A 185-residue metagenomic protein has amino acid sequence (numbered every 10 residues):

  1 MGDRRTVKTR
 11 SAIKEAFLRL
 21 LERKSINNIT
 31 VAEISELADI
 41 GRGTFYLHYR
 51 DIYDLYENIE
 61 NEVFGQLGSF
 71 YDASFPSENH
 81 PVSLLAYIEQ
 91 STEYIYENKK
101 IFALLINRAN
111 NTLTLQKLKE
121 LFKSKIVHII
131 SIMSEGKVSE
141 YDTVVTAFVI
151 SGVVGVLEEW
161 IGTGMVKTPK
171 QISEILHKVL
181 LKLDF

Functional and structural regions predicted by a protein language model:
M1-K24, L37: Basic, helix-initiating cap at the start of DNA-binding domains
A16, H48, N58: Residues in the recognition helix of alpha-helical DNA-binding motifs
L20-Y53: Helix-turn-helix
T30-V31, I59-Y71: Short, basic, alpha-helical segments at the C-terminal edge of helix-turn-helix-like DNA-binding modules
D72-E97: Hydrophobic alpha-helical connector segments
A109-S134, T143-A147: Amphipathic alpha-helical packing segments from all-alpha helical-bundle domains
V138-T146, I150, I172: Membrane-interface starts of transmembrane alpha-helices
S151, G155, E159-F185: C-terminal peripheral helix-coil segments that are non-catalytic and often amphipathic
